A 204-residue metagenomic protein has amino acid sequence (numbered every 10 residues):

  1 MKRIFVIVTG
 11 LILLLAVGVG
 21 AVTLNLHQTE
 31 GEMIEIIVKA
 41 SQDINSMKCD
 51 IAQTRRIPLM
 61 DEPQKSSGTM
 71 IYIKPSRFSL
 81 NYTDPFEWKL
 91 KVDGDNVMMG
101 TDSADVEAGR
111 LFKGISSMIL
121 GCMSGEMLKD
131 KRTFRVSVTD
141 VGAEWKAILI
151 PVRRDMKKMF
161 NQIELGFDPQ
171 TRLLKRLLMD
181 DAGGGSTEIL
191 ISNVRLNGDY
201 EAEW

Functional and structural regions predicted by a protein language model:
M1-I4: Positively charged n-region of N-terminal signal peptides that target proteins for export
V8-A16: Bacterial N-terminal signal peptides
G20-P63: N-terminal leader/targeting segments and the immediate start of mature chains
I51, F78-Y82, V97-G100, A147-L149 (+1 more regions): Short hydrophobic/aromatic-rich beta-strand segments that constitute the beta-sheet cores of beta-sandwich/beta-barrel
P58-Q64, T69-K74, F78-D84, K89-V92 (+1 more regions): Structural recognition of beta-strand segments within beta-rich domains
E62-S67, E87-K89, D105, F160-Q162 (+1 more regions): Short, mixed charged/polar active-site loops that provide acid/base catalysis or chelate metal/phosphate cofactors
M98-C122: Acidic/charged, solvent-exposed loop-and-adjacent secondary-structure segments enriched in E/D, K/R, S/T, and G/P
M127-W204: Gly/Pro-enriched, hydrophobic low-complexity segments that function as extracytoplasmic propeptides/linkers
